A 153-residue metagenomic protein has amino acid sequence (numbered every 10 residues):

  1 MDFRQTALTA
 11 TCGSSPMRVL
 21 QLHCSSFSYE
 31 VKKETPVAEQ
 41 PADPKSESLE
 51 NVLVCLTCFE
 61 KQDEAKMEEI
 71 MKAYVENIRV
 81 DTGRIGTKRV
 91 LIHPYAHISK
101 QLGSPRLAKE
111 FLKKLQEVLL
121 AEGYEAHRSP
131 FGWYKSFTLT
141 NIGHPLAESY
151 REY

Functional and structural regions predicted by a protein language model:
M1-P16: N-terminal amphipathic/basic-hydrophobic helices that include classical n-h-c signal peptides and signal-anchor
C12-Y153: NTP/phosphate- and nucleic-acid-binding module
